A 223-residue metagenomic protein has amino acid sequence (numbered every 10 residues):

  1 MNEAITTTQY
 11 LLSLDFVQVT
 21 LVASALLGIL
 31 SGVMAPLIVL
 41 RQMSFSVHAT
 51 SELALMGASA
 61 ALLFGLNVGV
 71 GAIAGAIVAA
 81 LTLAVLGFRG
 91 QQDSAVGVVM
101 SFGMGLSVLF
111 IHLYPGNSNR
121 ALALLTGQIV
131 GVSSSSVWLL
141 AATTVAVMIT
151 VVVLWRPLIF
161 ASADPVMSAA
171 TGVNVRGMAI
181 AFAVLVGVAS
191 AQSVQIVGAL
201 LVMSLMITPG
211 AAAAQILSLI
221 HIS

Functional and structural regions predicted by a protein language model:
A4-V19, V96-R156, A181: Transmembrane helix-bundle core of multi-pass membrane transporters and related energy-transducing complexes
L12-L62: Single transmembrane alpha-helix segments in multi-pass membrane proteins
V17-G28, L66-G75, Q192-M206: Structural signature of hydrophobic alpha-helical transmembrane segments
A25, I29, V33, I77-L81 (+3 more regions): Generic alpha-helical transmembrane segments of integral inner-membrane proteins, especially permease/transport modules
S31-M43, A80-G90, W155-P165, A211-S218: C-terminal ends of transmembrane helices
V39-A60, G69-V70, G90-V99, A163 (+2 more regions): Short, non-helical or kinked segments that cap or interrupt transmembrane helices
I149-F182: Membrane-helix/interface signature in polytopic inner-membrane proteins
I220-I222: Conserved small/polar residues in nucleotide/adenosyl-binding loops
